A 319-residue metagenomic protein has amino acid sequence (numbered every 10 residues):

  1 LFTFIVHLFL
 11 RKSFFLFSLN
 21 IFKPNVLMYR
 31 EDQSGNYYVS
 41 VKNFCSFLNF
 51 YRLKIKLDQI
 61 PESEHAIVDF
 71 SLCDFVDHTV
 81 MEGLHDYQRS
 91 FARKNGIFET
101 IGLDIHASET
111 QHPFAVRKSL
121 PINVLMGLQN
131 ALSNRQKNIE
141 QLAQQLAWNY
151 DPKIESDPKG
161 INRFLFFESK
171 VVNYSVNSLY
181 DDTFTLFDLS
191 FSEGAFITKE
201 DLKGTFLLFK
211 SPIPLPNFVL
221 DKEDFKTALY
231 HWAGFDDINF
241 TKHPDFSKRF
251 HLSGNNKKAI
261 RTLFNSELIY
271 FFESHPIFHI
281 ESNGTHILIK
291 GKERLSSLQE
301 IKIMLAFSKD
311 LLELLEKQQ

Functional and structural regions predicted by a protein language model:
L1-C45, F50, V116-N123: Membrane-interfacial segments at transmembrane helix termini in multi-pass membrane proteins
F4-L8, K12, K56, Y87-S90 (+2 more regions): Generic, well-ordered alpha-helical scaffold segments in large soluble proteins
P24-Y29, I55-K56, P276-F278: Short beta-strand/turn micro-motifs at beta-sheet edges
D32-Q33, Q59-E62, E281-N283: A structural signal for short secondary-structure junctions
G35-K42, A66-D69, I287-G291: Short, aliphatic-rich beta-strand segments
V41-I122: Amphipathic alpha-helical interaction surfaces in cytosolic regulatory modules
I122-N130: Extended, charge-rich low-complexity interaction segments
Q129-Q319: Charged, low-complexity intrinsically disordered regions
